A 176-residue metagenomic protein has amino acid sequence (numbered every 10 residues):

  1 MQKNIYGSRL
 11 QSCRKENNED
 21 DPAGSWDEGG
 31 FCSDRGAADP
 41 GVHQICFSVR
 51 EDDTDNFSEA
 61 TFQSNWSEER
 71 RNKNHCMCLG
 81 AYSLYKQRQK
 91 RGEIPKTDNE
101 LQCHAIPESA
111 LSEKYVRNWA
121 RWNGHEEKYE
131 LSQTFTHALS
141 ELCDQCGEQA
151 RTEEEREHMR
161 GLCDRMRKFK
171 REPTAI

Functional and structural regions predicted by a protein language model:
M1-R50, M159-C163, F169: Extended boundary segments
F47, E51-F62: Short, structured beta-strand/loop micro-motifs enriched in basic residues and often containing a Trp
S83-K114: Short, compositionally biased
A105-I176: Glycine- and charge-enriched low-complexity intrinsically disordered segments
